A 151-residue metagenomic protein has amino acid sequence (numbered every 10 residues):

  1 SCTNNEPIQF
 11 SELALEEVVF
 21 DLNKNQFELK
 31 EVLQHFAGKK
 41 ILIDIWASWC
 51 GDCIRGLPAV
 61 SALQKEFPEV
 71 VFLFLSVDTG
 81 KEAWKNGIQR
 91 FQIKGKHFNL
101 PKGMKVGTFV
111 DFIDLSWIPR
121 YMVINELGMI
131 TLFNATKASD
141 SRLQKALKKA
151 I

Functional and structural regions predicted by a protein language model:
C2-H35, G95-F98, L143-K145, K149-A150: N-terminal "domain-start" segment that seeds a small globular fold
L13, K39, S116-I118: Short, small/polar residue-rich loop motifs at catalytic or cofactor-binding pockets
A37, I45-A62: Conserved redox-active cysteine motifs that mediate thiol-disulfide chemistry, especially di-cysteine Cys-X(1-2)-Cys
K39, E69, K94-G95: A generic structural signal for alpha->beta connector loops
L42-I43, F72: Hydrophobic beta-strand anchors of alpha/beta hydrolase catalytic cores
R55-F91, M104-D111: Structural microenvironment flanking redox-active thiols in thiol-disulfide oxidoreductases
S76-T79, F98, Y121: Nucleotide-sugar donor-binding/catalytic module of glycosyltransferases that assemble extracellular/cell-envelope
I93, P101-K148: Thiol/disulfide oxidoreductase modules built on the thioredoxin-like
